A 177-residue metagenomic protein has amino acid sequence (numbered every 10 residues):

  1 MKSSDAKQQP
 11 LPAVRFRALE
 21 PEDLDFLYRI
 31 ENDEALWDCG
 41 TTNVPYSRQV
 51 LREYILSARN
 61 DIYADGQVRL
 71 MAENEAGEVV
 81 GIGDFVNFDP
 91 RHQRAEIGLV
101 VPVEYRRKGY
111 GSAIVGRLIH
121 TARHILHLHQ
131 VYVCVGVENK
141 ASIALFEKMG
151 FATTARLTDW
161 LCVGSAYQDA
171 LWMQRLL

Functional and structural regions predicted by a protein language model:
M1-A13, L19, D23-L24, E78-L177: Acyl-donor (CoA/ACP) binding surface of acyl/acetyltransferases
M1-E53: A short, well-structured alpha-helix characteristic of acyl/acetyltransferase catalytic modules
E31, E73, E96: Acidic-residue sensor for enzyme active/binding pockets
W37-C39, A58-D61, E104: Alpha-helix C-capping/helix-to-loop hinge sites
P45-G66, N74: Active-site rim helix/loop that mediates acceptor-substrate recognition in acyltransferases
Q67-G81: Conserved beta-hairpin
